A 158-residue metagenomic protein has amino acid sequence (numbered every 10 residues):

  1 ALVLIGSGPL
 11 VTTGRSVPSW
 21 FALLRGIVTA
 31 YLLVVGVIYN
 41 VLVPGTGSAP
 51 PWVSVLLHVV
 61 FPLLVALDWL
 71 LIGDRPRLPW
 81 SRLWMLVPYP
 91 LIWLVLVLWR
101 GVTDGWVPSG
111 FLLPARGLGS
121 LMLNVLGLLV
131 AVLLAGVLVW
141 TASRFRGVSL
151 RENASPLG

Functional and structural regions predicted by a protein language model:
S16-A30, P79-L86: Interfacial segments of alpha-helical transmembrane regions
W20-A22, T46-H58, W80-R82, F111-M122: Non-cytosolic membrane-interface motifs at loop->transmembrane helix junctions
Y31-V41, Y89-R100: Aromatic-anchored segments of alpha-helical transmembrane domains
Y39-G47, G105: Juxtamembrane "helix-exit" motif on the non-cytosolic side of transmembrane helices
P62-L78: Alpha-helical transmembrane segments in multipass membrane proteins, preferentially the mid-helix core
D104-L138: Membrane-interface transmembrane-helix boundary segments in multi-pass integral membrane proteins
V137-N153: Membrane-interface capping segments at transmembrane-helix boundaries
